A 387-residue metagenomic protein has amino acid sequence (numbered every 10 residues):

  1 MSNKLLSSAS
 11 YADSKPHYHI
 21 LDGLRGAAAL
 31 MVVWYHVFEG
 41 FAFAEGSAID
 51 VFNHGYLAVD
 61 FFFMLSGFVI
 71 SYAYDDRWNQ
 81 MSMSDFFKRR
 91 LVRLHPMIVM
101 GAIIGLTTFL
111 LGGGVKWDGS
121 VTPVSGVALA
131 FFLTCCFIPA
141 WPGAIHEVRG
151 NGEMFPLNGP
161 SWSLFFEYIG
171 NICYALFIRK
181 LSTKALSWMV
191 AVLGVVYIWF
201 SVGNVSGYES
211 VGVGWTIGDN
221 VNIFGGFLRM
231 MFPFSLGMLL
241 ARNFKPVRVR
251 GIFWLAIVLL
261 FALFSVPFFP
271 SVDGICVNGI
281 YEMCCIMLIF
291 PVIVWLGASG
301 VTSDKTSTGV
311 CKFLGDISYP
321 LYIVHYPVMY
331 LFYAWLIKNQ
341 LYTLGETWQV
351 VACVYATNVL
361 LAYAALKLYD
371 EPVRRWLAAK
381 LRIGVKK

Functional and structural regions predicted by a protein language model:
S2-I20, A27-G55, Y72-S84, P142-G152 (+3 more regions): Alpha-helical transmembrane segments in multi-pass integral membrane proteins
K4-L5, L94-Y168, V196-N220, C285-A298: Membrane-interface helix-loop-helix regions
L21, D85-F86, L94, S163 (+1 more regions): Alpha-helical transmembrane segments and their helix-entry boundary regions
L24-V33, M100, T134, V190-V195 (+1 more regions): Alpha-helical transmembrane segments
Y56-V59, D75-V115, S120-F137, G170-N171 (+7 more regions): Transmembrane alpha-helical segments and their boundary/interface "anchor" motifs in multi-pass integral membrane
V59-M64, F165-C173: Hydrophobic alpha-helical transmembrane segments
F63-A73: Central hydrophobic cores of alpha-helical transmembrane segments in multi-pass inner-membrane proteins across all
V69, S163-I169, Y369: Acidic (Asp/Glu-rich) catalytic motifs at the cytosolic membrane interface
